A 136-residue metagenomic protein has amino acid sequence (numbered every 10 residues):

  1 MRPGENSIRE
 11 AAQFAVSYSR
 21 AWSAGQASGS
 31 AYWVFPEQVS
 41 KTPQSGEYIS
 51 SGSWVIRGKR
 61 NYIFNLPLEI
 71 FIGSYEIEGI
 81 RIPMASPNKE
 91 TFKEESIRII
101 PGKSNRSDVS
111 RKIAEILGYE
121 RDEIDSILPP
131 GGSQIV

Functional and structural regions predicted by a protein language model:
M1-V136: Extended, highly charged segments
